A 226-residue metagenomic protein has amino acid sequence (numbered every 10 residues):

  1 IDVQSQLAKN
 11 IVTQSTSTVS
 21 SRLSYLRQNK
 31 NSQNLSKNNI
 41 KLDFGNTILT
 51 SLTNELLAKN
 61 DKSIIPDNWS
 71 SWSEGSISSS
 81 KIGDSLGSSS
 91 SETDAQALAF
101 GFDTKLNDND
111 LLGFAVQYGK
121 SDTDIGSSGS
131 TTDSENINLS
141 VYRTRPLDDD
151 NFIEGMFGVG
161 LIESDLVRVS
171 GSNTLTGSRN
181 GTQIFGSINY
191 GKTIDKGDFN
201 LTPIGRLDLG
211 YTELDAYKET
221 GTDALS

Functional and structural regions predicted by a protein language model:
I1-S76, F100-F102, L112: Long, low-complexity, polar and repeat-rich extracellular regions of very large Gram-negative surface proteins
I1-V12, P66-S226: Membrane translocator/pore-forming domains, dominated by Gram-negative outer-membrane beta-barrels
